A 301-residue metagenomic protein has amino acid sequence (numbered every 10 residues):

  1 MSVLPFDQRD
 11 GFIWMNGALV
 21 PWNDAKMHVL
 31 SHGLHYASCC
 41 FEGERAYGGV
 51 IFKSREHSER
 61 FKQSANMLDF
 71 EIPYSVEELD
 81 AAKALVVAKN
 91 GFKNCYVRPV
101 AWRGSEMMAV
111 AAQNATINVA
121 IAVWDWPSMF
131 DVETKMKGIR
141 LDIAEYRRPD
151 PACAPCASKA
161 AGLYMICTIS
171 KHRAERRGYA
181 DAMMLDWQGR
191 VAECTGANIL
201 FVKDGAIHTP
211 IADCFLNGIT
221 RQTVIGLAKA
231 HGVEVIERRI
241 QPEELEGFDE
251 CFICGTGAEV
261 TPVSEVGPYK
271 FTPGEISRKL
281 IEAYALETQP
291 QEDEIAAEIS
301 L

Functional and structural regions predicted by a protein language model:
M1-L85, V110-L301: Helix-start/capping segments and mature chain N-termini
L79-M107, W124: Short, acidic/charged, Gly/Pro-enriched secondary-structure junctions
